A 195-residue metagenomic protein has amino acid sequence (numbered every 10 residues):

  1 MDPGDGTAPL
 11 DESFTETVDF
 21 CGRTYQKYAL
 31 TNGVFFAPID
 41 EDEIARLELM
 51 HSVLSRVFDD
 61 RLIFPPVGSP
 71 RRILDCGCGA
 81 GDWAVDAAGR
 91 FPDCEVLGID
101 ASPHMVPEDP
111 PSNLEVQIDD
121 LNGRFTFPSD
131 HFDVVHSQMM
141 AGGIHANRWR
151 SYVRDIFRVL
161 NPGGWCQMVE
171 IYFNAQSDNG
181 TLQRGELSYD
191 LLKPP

Functional and structural regions predicted by a protein language model:
M1-D130, V134, R148, E170-L182 (+1 more regions): N-terminal charged/capping segments associated with class I S-adenosyl-L-methionine
S137-M140: A short beta-strand submotif of the Rossmann-like class I SAM-dependent methyltransferase core that lines
G142-A146: A short His-aromatic
R150-W165: A short glycine-rich, Lys/Arg-flanked "PGG" loop and its adjoining helix->strand segment in the class I
L191-P195: Extended, non-catalytic structural segments that build the interaction scaffolds of large macromolecular assemblies
